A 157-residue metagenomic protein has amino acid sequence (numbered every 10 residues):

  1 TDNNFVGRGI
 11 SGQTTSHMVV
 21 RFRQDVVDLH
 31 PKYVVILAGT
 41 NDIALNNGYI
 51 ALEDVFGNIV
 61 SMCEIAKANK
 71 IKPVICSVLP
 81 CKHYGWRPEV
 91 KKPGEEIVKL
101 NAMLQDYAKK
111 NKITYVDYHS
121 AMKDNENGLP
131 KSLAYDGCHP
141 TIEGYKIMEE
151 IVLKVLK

Functional and structural regions predicted by a protein language model:
D2, H17-K157: Alpha-helical cap/lid subdomain in secreted, periplasmic, or secretory-pathway luminal O-acyl-processing enzymes
G7-T14: Short beta->alpha junction loops
